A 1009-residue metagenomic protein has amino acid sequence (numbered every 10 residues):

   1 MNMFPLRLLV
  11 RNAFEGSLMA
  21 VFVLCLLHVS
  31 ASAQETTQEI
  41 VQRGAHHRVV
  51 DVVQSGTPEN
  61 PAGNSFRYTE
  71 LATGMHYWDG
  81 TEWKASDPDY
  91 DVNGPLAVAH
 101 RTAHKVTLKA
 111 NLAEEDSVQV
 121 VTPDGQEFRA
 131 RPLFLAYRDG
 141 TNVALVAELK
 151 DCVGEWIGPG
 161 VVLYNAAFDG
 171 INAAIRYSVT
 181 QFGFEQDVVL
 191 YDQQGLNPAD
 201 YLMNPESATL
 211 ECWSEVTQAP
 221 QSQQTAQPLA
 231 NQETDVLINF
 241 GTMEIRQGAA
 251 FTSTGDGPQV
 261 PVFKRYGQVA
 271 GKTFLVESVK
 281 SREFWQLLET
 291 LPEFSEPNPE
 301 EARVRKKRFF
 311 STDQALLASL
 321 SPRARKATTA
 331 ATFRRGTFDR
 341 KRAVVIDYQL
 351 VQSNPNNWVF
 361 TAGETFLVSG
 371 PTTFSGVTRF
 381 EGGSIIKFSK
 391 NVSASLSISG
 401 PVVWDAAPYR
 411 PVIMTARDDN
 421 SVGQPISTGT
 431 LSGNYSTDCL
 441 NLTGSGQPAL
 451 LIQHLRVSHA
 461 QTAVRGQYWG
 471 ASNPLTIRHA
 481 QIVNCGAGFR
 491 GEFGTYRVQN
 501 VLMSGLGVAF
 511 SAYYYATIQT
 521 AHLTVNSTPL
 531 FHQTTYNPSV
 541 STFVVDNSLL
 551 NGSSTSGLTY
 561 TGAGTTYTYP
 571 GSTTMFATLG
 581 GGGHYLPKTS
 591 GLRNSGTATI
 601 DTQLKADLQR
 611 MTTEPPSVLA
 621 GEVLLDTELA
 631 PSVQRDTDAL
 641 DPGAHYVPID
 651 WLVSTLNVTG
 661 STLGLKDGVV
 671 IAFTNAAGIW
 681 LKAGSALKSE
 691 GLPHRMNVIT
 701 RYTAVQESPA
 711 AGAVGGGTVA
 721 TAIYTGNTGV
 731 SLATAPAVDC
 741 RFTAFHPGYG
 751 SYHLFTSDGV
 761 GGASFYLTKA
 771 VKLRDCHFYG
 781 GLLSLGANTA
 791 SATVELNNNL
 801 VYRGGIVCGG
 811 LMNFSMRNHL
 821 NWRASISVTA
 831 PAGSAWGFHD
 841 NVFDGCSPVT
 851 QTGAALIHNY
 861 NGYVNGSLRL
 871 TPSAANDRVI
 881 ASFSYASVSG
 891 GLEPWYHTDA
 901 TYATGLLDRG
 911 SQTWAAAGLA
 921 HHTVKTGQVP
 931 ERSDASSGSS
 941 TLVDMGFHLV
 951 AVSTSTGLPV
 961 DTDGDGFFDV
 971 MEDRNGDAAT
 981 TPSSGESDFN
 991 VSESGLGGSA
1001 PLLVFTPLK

Functional and structural regions predicted by a protein language model:
N2-M19: Bacterial N-terminal signal peptides that target proteins for export
G16-H28: Bacterial N-terminal signal peptides
V29-A33: Signal peptide processing junction and immediate N-terminal pro/mature segment of secreted/exported proteins
Q34-R323, A330: Residues that cap or anchor secondary-structure elements
G271-M812, W822-E893, D899-V960, V970: Beta-strand/loop edge motif enriched in small/polar residues
P642-A644, D908, M945-V960, V970-F1005 (+1 more regions): Proline-centered structural pivot motif
